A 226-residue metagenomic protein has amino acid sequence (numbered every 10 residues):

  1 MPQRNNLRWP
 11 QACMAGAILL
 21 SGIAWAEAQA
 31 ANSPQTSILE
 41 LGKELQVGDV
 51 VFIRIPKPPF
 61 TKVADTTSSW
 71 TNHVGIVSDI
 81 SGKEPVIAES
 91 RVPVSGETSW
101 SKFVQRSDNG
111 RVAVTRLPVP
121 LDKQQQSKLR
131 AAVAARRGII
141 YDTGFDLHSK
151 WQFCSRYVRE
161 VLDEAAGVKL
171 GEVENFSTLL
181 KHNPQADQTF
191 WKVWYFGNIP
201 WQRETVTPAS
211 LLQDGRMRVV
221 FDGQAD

Functional and structural regions predicted by a protein language model:
M1-Q3, I18, P93: Intrinsically disordered, low-complexity regions enriched in Ser/Pro/Gly/Gln/His and often acidic
P2-M14: Bacterial N-terminal signal peptides that target proteins for export
A12-G22: Bacterial N-terminal signal peptides
A24-D226: Cysteine-nucleophile amide-bond enzymes
